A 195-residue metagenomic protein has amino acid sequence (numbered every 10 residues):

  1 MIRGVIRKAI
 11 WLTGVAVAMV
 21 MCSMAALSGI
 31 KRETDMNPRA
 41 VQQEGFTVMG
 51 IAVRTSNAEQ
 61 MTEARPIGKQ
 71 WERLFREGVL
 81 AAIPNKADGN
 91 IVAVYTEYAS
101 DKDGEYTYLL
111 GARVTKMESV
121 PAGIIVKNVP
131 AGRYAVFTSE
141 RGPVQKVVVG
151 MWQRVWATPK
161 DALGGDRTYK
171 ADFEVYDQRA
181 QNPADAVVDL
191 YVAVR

Functional and structural regions predicted by a protein language model:
I2, I6-R195: A solvent-exposed interaction/effector surface
